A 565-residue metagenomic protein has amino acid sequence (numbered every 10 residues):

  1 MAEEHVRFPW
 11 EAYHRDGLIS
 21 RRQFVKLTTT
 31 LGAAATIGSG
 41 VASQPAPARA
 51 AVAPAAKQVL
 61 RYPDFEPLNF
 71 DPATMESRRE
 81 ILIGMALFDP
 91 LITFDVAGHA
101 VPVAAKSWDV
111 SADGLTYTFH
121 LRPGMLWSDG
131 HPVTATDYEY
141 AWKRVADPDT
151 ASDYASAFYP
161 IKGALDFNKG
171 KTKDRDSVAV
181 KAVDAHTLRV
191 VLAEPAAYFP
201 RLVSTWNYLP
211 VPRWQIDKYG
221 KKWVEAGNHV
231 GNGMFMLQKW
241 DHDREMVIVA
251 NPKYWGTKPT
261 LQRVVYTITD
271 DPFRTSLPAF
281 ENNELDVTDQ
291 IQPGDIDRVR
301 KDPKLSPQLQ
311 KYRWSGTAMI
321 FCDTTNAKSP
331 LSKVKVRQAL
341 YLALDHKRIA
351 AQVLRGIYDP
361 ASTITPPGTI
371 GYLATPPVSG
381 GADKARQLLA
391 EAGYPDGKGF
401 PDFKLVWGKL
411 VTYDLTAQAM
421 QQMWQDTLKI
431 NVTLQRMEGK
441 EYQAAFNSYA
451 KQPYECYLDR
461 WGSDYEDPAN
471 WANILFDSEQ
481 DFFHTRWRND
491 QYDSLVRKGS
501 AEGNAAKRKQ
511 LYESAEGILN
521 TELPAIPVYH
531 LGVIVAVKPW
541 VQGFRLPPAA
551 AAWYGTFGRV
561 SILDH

Functional and structural regions predicted by a protein language model:
M1-Q23, A35: N-terminal secretory signal peptides
T29-Q44, A197, D241, A318 (+3 more regions): Detector for C-terminal structural segments
P63-D113, K143, N228-N232: N-terminal lobe/hinge region of extracytoplasmic solute-binding protein
D64, R79, A151, A155 (+7 more regions): Local pocket/hinge segments that shape ligand/substrate recognition
F65-L82, A104-A105, H131, F199-L209 (+3 more regions): A structural "hinge/loop" feature
D95-H99, A164, K173-S177, K181 (+7 more regions): Gly/Pro-rich hinge or "lid" segments in bacterial periplasmic/extracellular proteins
S107-A157, R189, T275-N282, P330-L331: Aromatic- and charge-enriched surface segment that lines or borders ligand/interaction sites
G220-A226, P252-R298, N326: Ligand-site clamp/hinge motif
